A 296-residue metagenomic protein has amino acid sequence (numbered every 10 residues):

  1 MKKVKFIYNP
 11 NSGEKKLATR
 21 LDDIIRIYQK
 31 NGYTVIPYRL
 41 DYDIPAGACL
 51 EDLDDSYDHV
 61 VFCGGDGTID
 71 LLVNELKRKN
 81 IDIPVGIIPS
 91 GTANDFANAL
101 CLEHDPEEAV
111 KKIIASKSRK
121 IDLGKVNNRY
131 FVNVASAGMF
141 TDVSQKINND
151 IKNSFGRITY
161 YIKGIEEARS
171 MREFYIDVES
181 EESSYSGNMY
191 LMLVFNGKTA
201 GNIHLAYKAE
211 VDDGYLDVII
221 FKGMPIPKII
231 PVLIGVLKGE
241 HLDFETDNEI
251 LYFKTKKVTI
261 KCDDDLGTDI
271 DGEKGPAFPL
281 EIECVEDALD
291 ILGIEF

Functional and structural regions predicted by a protein language model:
M1-C63, N74-E75, E108, S183-S184: ATP/NTP phosphate-donor binding region
K3, R129-Y130, Y175, L191 (+5 more regions): Structural motif
I7, N31, Y38-L40, R78-L193: Catalytic core of DAGKc-family lipid kinases
L17, L71-N74, A97-N98, I203-H204 (+2 more regions): Short glycine-/acidic-enriched loop or helix-start segments at secondary-structure transitions that form or flank
G67-N80: Short Gly/Thr/Asp-enriched flexible loops that form oxyanion-binding sites at enzyme active sites
S136, F140, L193-Y207, K274: Glycine-rich phosphate/pyrophosphate-binding beta-alpha loops
I151-T159, K208-K228: Gly/Ser/Thr-rich active-site loops/lids in small-molecule metabolic enzymes that frequently grip phosphoryl groups
S180, S186, E210, I220-F296: ATP/nucleoside-binding phosphotransfer catalytic cores, i.e., glycine-rich phosphate-binding loops
